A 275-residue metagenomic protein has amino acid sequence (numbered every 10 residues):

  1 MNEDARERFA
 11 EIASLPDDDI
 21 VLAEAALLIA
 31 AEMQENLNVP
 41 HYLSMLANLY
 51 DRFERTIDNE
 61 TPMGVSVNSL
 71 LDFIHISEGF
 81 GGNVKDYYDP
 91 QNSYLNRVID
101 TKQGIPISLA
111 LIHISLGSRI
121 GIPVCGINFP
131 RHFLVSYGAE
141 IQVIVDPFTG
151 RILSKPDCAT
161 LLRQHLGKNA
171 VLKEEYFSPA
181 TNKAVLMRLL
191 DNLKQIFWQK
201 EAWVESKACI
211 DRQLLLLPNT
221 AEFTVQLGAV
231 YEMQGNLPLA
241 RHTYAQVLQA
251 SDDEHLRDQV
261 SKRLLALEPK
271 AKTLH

Functional and structural regions predicted by a protein language model:
M1-H275: A structural boundary/capping signal
